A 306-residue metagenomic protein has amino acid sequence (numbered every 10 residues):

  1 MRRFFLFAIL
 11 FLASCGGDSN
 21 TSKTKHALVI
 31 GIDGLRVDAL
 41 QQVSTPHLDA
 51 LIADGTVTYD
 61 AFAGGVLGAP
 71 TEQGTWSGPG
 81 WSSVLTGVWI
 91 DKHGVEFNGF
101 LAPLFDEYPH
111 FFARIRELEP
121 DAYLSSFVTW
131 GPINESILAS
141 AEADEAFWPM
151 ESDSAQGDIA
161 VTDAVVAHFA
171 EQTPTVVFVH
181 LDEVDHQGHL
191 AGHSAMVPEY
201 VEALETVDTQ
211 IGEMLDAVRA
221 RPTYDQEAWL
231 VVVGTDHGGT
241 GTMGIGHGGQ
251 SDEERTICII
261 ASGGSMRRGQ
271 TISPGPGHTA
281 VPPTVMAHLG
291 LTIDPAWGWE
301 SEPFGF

Functional and structural regions predicted by a protein language model:
L12-S14: C-terminal motif of bacterial Sec signal peptides marking the signal peptidase cleavage site
G16-D18: Bacterial signal peptide processing site
V29, H47, T206-H247, V285: Metal-dependent active-site segment of extracytoplasmic phospho-/sulfohydrolases and closely related
D38-P79: Short, structured active-site-proximal loop/turn typified by the sulfatase FGly-forming signature C/S-X-P-X-R
L48, T75-P132: Long, well-ordered early-domain segments
P79-W81, L85-D91, G248-L291: Substrate-binding rim/cap in mid-to-C-terminal beta-strand-loop elements of soluble/periplasmic
N134-A146, V166-E213: Active-site His/acidic residue clusters
L291-F306: Polar, surface-exposed loop/tail segments that function as active-site lids or cofactor/substrate-recognition elements
